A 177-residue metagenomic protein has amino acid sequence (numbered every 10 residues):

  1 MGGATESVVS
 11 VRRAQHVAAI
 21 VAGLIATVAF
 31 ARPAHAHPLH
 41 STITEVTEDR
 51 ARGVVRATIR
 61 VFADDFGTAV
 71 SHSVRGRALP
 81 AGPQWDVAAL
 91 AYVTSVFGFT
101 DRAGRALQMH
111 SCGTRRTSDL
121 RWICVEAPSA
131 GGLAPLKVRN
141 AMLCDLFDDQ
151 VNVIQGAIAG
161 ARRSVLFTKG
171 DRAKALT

Functional and structural regions predicted by a protein language model:
G2-V8, D49, F62: Poly-acidic low-complexity segments
G3-V21: Bacterial N-terminal signal peptides that target proteins for export
S10-A14, F30, K137: Intrinsically disordered, low-complexity sequence elements enriched in Ser/Thr/Gly/Pro
A14-A18, R32, V54, L120: Generic hydrophobic/packing signal
L24-A29: Hydrophobic secretory-pathway targeting helix
F30-A36: Sec/Tat signal peptide C-region and signal peptidase I cleavage site
A36-T177: N-terminal soluble domains immediately following signal/targeting peptides that reside in extracytoplasmic
